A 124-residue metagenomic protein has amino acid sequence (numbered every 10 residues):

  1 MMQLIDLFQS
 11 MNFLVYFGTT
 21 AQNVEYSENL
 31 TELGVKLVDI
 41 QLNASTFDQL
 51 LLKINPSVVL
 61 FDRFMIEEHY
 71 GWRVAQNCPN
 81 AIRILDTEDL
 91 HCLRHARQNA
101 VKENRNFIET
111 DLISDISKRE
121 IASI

Functional and structural regions predicted by a protein language model:
M1-E28, E32: N-terminal subdomain of nucleotide-sugar transferases
T19-A21, Q41-L42, F61-M65: Structural motif
E25-F47: Conserved nucleotide-sugar phosphate-binding/catalytic loop shared by glycosyltransferases and other
N29, Q49-L50, H69-V74: A short acidic, amphipathic alpha-helical/loop segment
L50-H69, I84: Short N-terminal targeting/anchoring amphipathic segment
I54, V74-P79, I124: Short, conserved loop/helix-junction motifs that constitute active-site signature segments in enzyme catalytic cores
C78-H95: Active-site proximal beta-strand in glycosyltransferases
H91, I108-I124: Membrane-proximal helix-turn-helix segments that form the acceptor-binding/catalytic region of lipid-linked
